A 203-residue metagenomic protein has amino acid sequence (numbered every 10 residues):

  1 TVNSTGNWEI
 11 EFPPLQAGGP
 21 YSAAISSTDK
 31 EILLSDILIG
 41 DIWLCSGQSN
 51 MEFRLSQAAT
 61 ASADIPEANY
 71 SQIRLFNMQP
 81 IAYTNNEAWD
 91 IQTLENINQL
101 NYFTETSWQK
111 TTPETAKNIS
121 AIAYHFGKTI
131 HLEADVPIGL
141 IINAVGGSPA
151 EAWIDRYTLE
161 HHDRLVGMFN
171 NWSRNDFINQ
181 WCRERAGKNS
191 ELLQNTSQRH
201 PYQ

Functional and structural regions predicted by a protein language model:
T1-Q203: Cell-envelope and extracellular/periplasmic
